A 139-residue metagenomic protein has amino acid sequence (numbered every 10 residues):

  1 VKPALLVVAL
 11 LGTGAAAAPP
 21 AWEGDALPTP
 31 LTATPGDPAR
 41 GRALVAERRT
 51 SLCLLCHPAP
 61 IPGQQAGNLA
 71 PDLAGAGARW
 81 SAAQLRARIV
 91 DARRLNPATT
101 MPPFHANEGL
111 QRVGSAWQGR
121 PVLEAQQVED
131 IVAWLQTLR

Functional and structural regions predicted by a protein language model:
A4-T13: Bacterial N-terminal signal peptides
A18-T29, G119, I131-Q136: Extracellular/periplasmic ectodomains of large secreted or surface enzymes and adhesion receptors
P19-R48: Electrostatic cytochrome c docking/interface patches
L31, P35, L54-R94, T100-G114: Gly/Gly-Pro-rich "capping" loops immediately C-terminal to redox-active cysteine motifs in periplasmic/lumenal
P35, A39, E47, R79 (+1 more regions): Soluble non-cytosolic domains of exported or imported proteins
A39-A43, A83, A87, E129 (+1 more regions): Solvent-exposed, polar/charged alpha-helical surfaces in well-ordered, non-transmembrane soluble domains, broadly
R48-L52, P60, Q127: Short pre-active-site segment immediately N-terminal to redox-active cysteine/selenocysteine motifs in thiol-based
A106-R139: C-terminal capping alpha-helices of c-type cytochrome domains
